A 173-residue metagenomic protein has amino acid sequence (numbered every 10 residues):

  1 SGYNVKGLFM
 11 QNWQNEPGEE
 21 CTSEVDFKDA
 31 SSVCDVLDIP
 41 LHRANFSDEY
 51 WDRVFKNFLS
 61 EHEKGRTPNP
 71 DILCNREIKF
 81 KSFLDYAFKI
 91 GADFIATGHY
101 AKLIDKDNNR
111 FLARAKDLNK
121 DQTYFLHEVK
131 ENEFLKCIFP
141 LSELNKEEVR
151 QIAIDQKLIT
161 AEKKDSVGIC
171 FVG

Functional and structural regions predicted by a protein language model:
S1-E128, E147-V149: ATP-dependent adenylation/nucleotidyltransferase module used to activate substrates
V129-G173: Internal nucleotide-binding/catalytic subdomain
